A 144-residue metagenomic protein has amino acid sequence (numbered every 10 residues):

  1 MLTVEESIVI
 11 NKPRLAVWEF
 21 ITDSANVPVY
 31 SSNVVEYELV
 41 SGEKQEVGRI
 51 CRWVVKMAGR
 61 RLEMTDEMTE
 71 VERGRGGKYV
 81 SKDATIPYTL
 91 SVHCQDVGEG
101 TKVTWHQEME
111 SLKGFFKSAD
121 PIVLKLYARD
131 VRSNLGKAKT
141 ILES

Functional and structural regions predicted by a protein language model:
M1-V40, E46: Hydrophobic ligand-binding cavity/cleft-lining segments
T3-E5, R61-T65, I86-S91: Short, surface-exposed coil-to-beta transition loops
I10, V55, Q107-M109: Hydrophobic beta-strand positions in extracellular immunoglobulin-like domains
K12, V29, E63, R129-S133: Generic recognition of short, well-ordered alpha-helical interface segments
L15-W18, R132, G136: Amphipathic alpha-helical segments that line or abut small-molecule/effector binding pockets and mediate allosteric
E38-A84, V97-K102, S133-S144: Glycine-rich portal/gate segments that line the openings of hydrophobic small-molecule binding cavities
V80-S133: Beta-strand/loop substructures that line and gate deep hydrophobic ligand-binding cavities in soluble
